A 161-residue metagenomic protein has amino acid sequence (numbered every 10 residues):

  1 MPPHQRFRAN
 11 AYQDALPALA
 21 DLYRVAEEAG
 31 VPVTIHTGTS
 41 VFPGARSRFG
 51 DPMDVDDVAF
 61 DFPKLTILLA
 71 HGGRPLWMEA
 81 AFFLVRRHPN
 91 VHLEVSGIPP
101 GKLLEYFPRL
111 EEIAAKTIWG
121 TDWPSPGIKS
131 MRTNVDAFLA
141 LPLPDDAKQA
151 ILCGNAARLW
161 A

Functional and structural regions predicted by a protein language model:
M1-Q5, G38-S40, G72-P75, S96-I98 (+1 more regions): Active-site beta-loop-alpha junctions enriched in small/polar residues
M1-V41, R87: Active-site gating/metal-coordination segments in enzymes
A26, H71, L93, D122 (+3 more regions): Conserved, mostly hydrophobic/aromatic
A29-V31, P63-T66, R87-V91, A114-T117: Short, well-ordered coil/turn segments that N-cap beta-strands
A45-M53, W77-R86, L103-E111, G127-L139: Histidine/acidic-residue-rich catalytic or RNA/ligand-binding cores of hydrolases and nuclease-related proteins
A70-H71, E94, I113-M131: Short acidic/histidine-rich active-site segments
P75, S96-F107, Q149-A161: C-terminal helical cap
A114-K116, K129-A161: Mid-to-C-terminal alpha-helical segments outside catalytic/metal-binding sites
